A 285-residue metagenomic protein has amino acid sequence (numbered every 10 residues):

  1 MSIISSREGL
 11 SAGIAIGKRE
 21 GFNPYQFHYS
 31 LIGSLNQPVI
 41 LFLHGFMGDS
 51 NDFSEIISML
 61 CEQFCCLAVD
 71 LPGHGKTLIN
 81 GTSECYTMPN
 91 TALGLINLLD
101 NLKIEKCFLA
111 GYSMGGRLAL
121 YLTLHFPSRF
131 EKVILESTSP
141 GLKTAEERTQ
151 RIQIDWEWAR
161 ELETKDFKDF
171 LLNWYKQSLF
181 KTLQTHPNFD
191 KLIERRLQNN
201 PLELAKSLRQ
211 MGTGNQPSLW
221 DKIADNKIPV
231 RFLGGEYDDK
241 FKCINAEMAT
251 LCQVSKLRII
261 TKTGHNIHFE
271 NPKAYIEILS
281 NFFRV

Functional and structural regions predicted by a protein language model:
M1-L41, Q63-F64, I104-E105, F283-V285: Alpha/beta-hydrolase fold catalytic core
Y25-I79: Conserved HGGG/HGGXW glycine-rich cap/lid loop of the alpha/beta-hydrolase fold
N51-S58, L67-A110, E277: Active-site loop/oxyanion-hole signature of alpha/beta-hydrolase fold enzymes
G111-G115, A119: Gly/Ala-rich beta-loop-alpha elbow adjacent to hydrolase catalytic centers
Y121-L124, E131-E163: Flexible "cap/lid" loop of the alpha/beta hydrolase fold
L197, P201-E247: Conserved serine/cysteine hydrolase catalytic core
T250-N266: Catalytic histidine neighborhood in serine/cysteine hydrolases with alpha/beta-hydrolase-type architecture
T263-P272, I276: Catalytic histidine-centered segment of alpha/beta-hydrolase-like enzymes
